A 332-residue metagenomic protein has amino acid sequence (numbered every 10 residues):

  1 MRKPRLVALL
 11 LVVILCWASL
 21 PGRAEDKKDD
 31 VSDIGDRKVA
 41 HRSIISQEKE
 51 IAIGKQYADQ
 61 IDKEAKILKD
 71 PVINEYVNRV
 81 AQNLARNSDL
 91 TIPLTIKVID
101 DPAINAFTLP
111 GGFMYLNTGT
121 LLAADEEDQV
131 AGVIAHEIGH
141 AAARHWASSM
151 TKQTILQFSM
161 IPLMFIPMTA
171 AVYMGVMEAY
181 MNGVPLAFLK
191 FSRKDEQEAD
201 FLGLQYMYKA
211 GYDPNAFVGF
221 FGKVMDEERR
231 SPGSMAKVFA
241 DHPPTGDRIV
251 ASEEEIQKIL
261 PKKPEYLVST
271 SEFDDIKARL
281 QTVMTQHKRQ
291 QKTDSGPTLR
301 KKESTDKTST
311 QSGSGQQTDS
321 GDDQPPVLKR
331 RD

Functional and structural regions predicted by a protein language model:
M1-R5: Positively charged n-region of N-terminal signal peptides that target proteins for export
A8-A18: Bacterial N-terminal signal peptides
W17-A24, K307-S309: Short, surface-exposed beta-strand/loop "edge" segments at domain boundaries and coil↔beta transitions
S19-L20, T91, D323-L328: Intrinsically disordered low-complexity regions specifically enriched for long asparagine
L20-H287, T293: A Zn2+-metalloprotease active-site environment signal
T293-K307, Q317-D332: Short acidic, low-complexity intrinsically disordered linear motifs used for protein-protein interactions
S312-S314: Glycine-rich, low-complexity intrinsically disordered regions
